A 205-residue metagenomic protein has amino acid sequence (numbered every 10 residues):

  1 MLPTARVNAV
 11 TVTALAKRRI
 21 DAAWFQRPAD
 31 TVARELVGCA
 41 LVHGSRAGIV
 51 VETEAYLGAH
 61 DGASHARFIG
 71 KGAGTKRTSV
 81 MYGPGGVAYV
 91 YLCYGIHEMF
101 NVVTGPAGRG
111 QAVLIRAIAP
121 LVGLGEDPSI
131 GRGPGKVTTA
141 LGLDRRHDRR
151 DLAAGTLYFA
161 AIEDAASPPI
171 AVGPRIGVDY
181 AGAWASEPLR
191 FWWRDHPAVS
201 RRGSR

Functional and structural regions predicted by a protein language model:
L2-R205: Conserved, well-structured core segments that form or line functional sites
